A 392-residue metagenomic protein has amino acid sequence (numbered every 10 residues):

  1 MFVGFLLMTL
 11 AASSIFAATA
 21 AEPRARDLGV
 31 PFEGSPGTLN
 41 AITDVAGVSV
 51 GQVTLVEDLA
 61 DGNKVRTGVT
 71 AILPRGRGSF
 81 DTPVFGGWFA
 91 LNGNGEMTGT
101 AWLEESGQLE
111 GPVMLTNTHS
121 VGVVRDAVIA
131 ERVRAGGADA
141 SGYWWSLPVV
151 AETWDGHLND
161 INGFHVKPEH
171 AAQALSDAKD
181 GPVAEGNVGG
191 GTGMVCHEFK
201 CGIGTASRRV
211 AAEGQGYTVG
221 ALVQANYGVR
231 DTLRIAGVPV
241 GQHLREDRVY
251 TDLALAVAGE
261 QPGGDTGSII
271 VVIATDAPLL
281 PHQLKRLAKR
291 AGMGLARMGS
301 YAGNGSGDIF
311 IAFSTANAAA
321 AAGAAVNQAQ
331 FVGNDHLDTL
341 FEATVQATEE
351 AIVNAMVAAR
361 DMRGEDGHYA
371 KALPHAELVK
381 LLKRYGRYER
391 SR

Functional and structural regions predicted by a protein language model:
V3-S14: Bacterial N-terminal signal peptides
A18-R392: Alpha/propeptide regions of enzymes that mature by internal proteolysis
